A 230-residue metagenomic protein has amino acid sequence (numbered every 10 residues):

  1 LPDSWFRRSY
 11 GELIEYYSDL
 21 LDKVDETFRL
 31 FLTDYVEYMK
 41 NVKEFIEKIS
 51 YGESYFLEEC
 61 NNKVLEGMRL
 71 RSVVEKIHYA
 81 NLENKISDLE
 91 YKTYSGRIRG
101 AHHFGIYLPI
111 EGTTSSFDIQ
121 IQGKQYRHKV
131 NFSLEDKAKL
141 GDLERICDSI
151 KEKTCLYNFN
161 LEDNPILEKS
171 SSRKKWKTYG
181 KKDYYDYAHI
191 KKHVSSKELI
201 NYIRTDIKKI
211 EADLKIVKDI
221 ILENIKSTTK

Functional and structural regions predicted by a protein language model:
L1-P2, K137-K139, L143-I146, S196 (+2 more regions): Intrinsic structural disorder
P2-E83: Long, charge-rich alpha-helical interaction segments
S18, V36, K43, H78 (+8 more regions): Residue-level detector of alpha-helical secondary structure
E26-L30, E37, E47, I119-Q125 (+1 more regions): Short, surface-exposed loop and linker segments with low hydrophobicity and enrichment for Pro/Ser/Thr
I46-H189: Polyanion-binding interface signature
N160-K230: C-terminal amphipathic "assembly/sorting" segment characterized by alternating charged and hydrophobic residues
